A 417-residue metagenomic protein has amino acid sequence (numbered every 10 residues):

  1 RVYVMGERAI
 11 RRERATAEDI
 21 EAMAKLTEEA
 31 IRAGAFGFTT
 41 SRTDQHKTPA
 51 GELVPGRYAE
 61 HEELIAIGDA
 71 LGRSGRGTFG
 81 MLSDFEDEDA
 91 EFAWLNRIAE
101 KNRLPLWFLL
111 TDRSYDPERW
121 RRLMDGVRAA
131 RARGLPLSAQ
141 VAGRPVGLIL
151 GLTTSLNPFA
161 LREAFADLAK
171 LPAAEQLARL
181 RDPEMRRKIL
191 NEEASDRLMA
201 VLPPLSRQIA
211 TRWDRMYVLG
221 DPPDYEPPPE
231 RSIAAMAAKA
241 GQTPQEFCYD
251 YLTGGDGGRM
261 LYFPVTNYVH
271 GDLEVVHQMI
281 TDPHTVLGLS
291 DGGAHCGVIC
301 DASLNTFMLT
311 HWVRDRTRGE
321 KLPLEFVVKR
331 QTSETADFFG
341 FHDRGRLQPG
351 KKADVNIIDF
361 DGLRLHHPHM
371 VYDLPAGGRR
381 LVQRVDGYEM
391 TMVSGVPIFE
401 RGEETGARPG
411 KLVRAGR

Functional and structural regions predicted by a protein language model:
R1-M5, I10-A17, M23-L53, R57-D69 (+1 more regions): Active-site neighborhoods of metal-dependent hydrolases
G34, Q140, G241, D291 (+5 more regions): Divalent metal-coordination and catalytic microenvironments
A200-V201, E274, Q278-T285, L304 (+1 more regions): C-terminal cap of metal-dependent C-N hydrolases
E246-L252, P323-T332, L347: Short, well-structured alpha-helical segments that form the helix of a local strand-helix-strand
Y262-H270, V276, P323-F326, A336-M370: Acidic, glycine-enriched loop/beta-strand segments at the rims of small-molecule binding/catalytic pockets
G345, M390, L412-R414: Ligand-binding pocket scaffold of soluble enzyme catalytic domains
